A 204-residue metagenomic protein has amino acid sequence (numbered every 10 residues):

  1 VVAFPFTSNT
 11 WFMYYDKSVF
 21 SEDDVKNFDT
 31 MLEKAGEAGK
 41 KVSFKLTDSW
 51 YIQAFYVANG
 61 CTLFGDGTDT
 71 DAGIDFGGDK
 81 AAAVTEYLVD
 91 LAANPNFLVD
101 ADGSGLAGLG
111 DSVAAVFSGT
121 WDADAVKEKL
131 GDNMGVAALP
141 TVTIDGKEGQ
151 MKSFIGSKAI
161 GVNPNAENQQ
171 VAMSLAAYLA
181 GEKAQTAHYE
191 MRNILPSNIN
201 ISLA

Functional and structural regions predicted by a protein language model:
V1-A3, Y14, L32-K41, D122-K129: Pocket-flanking alpha-helical
V1-K26, L46-D69, F154-V162: Periplasmic solute-binding protein
K17, L32-G36, Q53, T85-A92 (+4 more regions): Non-transmembrane alpha-helical segments in soluble domains of secreted/periplasmic/extracellular proteins
V19, E33-E37, A93, G103-V116 (+1 more regions): Short helices/loops that flank or line small-molecule/ion binding pockets
A35, T70-D100: Glycine-centered hinge/linker elements that transmit conformational signals in sensory and ligand-binding systems
A114-G119, G135-A137: Paired acidic/hydrophobic, glycine-rich loop segments that form the ligand-binding mouth/hinge of periplasmic-binding
E128-N193: Extracytoplasmic/periplasmic substrate-recognition and gating elements
Y189-A204: Long, aromatic- and glycine/proline-rich binding clefts that accommodate carbohydrate-like moieties
